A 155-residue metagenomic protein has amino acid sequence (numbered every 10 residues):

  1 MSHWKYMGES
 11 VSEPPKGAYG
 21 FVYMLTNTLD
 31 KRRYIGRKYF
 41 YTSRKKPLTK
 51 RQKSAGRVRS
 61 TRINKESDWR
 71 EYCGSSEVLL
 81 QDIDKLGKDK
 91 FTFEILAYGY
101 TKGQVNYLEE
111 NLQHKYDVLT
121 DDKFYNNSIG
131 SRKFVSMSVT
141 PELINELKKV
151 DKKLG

Functional and structural regions predicted by a protein language model:
M1-G155: Structure-specific nucleic-acid interaction/processing domains
